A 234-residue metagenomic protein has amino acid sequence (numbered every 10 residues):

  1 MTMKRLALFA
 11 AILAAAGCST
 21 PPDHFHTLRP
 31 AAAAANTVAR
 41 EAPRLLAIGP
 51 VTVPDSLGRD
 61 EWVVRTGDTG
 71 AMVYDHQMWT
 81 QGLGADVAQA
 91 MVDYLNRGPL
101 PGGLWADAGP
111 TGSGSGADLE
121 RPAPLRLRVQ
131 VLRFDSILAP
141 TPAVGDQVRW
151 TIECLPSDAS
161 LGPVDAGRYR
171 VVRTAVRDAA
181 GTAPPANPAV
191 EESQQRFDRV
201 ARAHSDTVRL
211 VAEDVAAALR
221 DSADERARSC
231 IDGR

Functional and structural regions predicted by a protein language model:
M3-F9: Sec-dependent signal peptide recognition, specifically the positively charged N-region followed immediately by
A14-G17: C-terminal motif of bacterial Sec signal peptides marking the signal peptidase cleavage site
S19-N36, G98-S160: Surface-exposed short loop/turn segments
P43-R126, D214: N-terminal segment of the mature soluble domain
L45-P50, V63-R65, R126-V131, G145-T151 (+1 more regions): Soluble periplasmic/extracytoplasmic beta-strand elements of cell-envelope proteins
G70-Q77, S157-V215: Short secondary-structure boundary motifs at beta->alpha junctions and helix caps
A217-R234: Short, highly charged C-terminal tails/helix-capping segments
